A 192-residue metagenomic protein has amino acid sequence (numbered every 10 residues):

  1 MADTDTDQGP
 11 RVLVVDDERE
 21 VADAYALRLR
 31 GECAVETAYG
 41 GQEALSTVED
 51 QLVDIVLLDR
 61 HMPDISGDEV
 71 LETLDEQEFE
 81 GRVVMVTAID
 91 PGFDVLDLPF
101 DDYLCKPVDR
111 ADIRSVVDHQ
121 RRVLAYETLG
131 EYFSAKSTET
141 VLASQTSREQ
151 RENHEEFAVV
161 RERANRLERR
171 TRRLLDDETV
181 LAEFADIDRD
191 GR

Functional and structural regions predicted by a protein language model:
D7-L29, V56: Conserved acidic segment of CheY-like receiver
T37-S46, G67-E69: Helix N-cap/capping motif at the beta->alpha junctions
D54, L58-R60, S66: Active-site residues of response regulator receiver
V56, F79-P91, F100: A short, hydrophobic beta-strand element within the central beta-sheet of small alpha/beta folds
P63-D64, Q77: The feature encodes the CheY-like receiver
E69, I89-D102, A111, G130: Alpha4 helix (beta4-alpha4-beta5 surface) of REC/receiver domains from two-component response regulators
V108-R121, Y126: C-terminal output helix
R122-R192: C-terminal output/effector regions of signal-responsive regulators
